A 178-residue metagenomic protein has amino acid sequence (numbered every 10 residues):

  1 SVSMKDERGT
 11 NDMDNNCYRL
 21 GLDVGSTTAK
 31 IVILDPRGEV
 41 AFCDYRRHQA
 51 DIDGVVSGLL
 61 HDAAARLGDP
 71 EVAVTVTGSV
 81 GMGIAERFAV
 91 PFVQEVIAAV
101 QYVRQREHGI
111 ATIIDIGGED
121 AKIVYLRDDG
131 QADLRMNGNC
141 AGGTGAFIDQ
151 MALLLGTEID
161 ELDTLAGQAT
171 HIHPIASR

Functional and structural regions predicted by a protein language model:
K5-V96: N-terminal glycine/serine-rich phosphate-binding loop of ATP-dependent small-molecule kinases, especially carbohydrate
M13-N15, V80-G130: Conserved phosphate-binding catalytic cores of ATP/NTP-utilizing and phosphoryl-transfer enzymes
T28-I31, G118-V124, D133, T144: Short glycine/serine/threonine-rich phosphate/pyrophosphate-binding segments that cradle anionic phosphate groups
L34-D35, V124-R127, L154: Short beta-strand-to-turn element immediately C-terminal to the catalytic PLP-Schiff-base lysine in fold type I
Y45-D51, E95-Y102, N137-G145: Short, acidic/turn-prone active-site loops that include or flank metal/cofactor- and phosphate-binding residues
V55-G58, D62, G83, Q101-Q105 (+2 more regions): Alpha-helical scaffold segments in soluble metabolic enzymes
D62-R66, I113, L154-E158, L165 (+1 more regions): Change "in soluble alpha/beta enzymes" to "in soluble alpha/beta proteins
G130-G167, A176: Glycine-rich phosphate-binding loop plus the immediately following alpha-helix
